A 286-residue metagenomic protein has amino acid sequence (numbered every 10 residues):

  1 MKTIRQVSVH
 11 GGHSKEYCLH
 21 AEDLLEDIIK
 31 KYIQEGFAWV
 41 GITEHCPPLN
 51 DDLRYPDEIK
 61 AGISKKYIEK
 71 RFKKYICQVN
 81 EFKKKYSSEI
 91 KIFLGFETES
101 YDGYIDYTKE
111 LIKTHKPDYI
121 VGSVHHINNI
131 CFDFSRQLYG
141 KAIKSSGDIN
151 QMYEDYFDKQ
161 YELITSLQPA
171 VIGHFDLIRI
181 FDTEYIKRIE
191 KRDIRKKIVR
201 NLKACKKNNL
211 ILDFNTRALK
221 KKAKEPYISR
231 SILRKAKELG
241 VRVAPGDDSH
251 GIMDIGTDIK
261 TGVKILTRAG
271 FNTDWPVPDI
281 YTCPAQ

Functional and structural regions predicted by a protein language model:
M1-D102, D106-Y107, F181-D182, R188-R192 (+3 more regions): An N-terminally biased module of ancient metal coordination in phosphate/nucleic-acid-related enzymes
E22-L25, I189-I198, E225-R234, K260-T261: Charged helix-capping and loop-helix junction motifs
Y32, I120, H174, L212 (+2 more regions): Conserved, mostly hydrophobic/aromatic
I33, K113, I164-T165, K237 (+1 more regions): Non-catalytic positions within long, well-ordered alpha-helices that form the structural scaffold/packing of enzyme
V40-I42, I120, I172, L212 (+1 more regions): Hydrophobic residues within beta-strands of alpha/beta enzymes
R54, A61-C205: Extended substrate/RNA-proximal surfaces in nucleic-acid metabolism proteins
F214, K222-P245, T257-K260: Extended hydrophobic/aromatic segments used for targeting, binding, or gating
D254-Q286: Mid-to-C-terminal alpha-helical segments outside catalytic/metal-binding sites
